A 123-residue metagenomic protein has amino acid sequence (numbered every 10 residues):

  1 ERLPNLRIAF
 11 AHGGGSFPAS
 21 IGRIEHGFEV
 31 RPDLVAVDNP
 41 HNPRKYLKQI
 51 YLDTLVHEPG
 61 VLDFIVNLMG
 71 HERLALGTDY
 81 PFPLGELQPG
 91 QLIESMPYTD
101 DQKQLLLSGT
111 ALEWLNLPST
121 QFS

Functional and structural regions predicted by a protein language model:
E1-R73: Catalytic pocket-lining loop regions of alpha/beta-barrel enzymes, especially the amidohydrolase/enolase/GH5 lineages
Y51-L52, V56-A75, F82-S123: Mid-to-C-terminal alpha-helical segments outside catalytic/metal-binding sites
